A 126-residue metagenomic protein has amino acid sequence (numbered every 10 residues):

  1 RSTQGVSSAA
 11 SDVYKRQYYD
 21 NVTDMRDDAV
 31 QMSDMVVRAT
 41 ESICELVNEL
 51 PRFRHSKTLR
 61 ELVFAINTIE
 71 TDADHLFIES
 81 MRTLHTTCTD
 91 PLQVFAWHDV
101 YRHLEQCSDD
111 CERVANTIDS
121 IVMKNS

Functional and structural regions predicted by a protein language model:
R1-A10, Y14: Single conserved hydrophobic/aromatic residue that forms the stacking wall/gate of nucleotide- or nucleobase-binding
Q4, T23, R60: Charge-dense, low-complexity intrinsically disordered segments
S11, V37-T40, E112: Membrane-embedded alpha-helical transmembrane segments of multi-pass integral membrane proteins
Q17, N21-H55: Long, non-coiled-coil amphipathic alpha-helical linker/lever segments that couple catalytic cores to other domains
R54-S126: Long amphipathic all-alpha helical oligomerization modules
